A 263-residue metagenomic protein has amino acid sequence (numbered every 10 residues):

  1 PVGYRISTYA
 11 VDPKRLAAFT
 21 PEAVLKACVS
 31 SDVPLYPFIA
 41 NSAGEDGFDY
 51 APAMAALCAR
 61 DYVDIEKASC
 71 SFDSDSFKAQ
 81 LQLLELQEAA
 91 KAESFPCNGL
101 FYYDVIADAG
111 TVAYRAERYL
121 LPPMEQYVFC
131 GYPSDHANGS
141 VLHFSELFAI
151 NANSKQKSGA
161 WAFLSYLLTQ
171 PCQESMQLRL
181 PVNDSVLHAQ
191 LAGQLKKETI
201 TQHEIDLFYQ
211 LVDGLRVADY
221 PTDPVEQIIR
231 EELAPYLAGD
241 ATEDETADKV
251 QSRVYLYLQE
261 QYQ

Functional and structural regions predicted by a protein language model:
P1-K26, Y36-K67, L142-I150, P224-A234: Periplasmic solute-binding protein
A18-V24, P235-V250: Short, charged, surface-exposed loops that flank catalytic or proteolytic processing sites
V33, L164-H188: Periplasmic-binding protein-like
G47-F48, P52-A55, R60, I65-C97: Glycine-centered hinge/linker elements that transmit conformational signals in sensory and ligand-binding systems
A79-Q156: Extracytoplasmic/periplasmic substrate-binding proteins
A79-Q80, K155-L167, T246: Short amphipathic alpha-helical coupling segments at ligand-binding clamshell hinges and other catalytic/signaling
Q177-P235: Long, aromatic- and glycine/proline-rich binding clefts that accommodate carbohydrate-like moieties
D244-E245, R253-Q263: Conserved N-terminal structural module of periplasmic/extracytoplasmic solute-binding proteins
